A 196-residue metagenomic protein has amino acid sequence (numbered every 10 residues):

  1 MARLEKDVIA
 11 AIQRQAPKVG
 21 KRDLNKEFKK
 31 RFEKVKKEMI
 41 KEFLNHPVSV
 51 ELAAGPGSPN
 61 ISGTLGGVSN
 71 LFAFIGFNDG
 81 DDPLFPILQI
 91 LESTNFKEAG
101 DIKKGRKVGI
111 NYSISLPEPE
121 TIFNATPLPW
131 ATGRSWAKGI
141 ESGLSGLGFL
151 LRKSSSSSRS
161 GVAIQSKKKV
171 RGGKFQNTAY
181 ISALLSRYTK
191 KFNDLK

Functional and structural regions predicted by a protein language model:
M1-K196: Short, Lys/Arg-rich flexible segments
